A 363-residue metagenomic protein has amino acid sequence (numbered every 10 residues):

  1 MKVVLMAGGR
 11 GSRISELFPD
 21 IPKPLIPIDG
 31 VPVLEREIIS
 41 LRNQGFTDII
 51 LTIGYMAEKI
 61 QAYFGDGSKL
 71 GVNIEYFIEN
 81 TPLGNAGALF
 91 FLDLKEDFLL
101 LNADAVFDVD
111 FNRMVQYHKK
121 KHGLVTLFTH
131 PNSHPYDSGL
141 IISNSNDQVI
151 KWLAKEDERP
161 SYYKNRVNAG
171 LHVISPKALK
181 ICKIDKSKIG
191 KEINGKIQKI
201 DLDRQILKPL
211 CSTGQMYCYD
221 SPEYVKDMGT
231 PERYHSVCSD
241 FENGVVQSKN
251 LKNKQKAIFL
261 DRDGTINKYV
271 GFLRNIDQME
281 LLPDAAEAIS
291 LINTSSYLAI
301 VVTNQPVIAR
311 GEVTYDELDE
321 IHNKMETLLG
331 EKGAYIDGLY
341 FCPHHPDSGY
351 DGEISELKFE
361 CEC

Functional and structural regions predicted by a protein language model:
M1-E58, D277-Q278, P283: N-terminal glycine-rich phosphate-binding loop and ensuing alpha1 helix
M6, L101, L260: Catalytic metal- and UDP-sugar-binding loop of GT-A-like glycosyltransferases, i.e., residues flanking the conserved
R10, A103-A105, Q305: Active-site metal-binding loops of divalent metal-dependent hydrolases
G45, H122, G214, T294-S296: Glycine-centered short loops/turns at secondary-structure junctions
Q61-A62, D66-S145, V173, C182-K183: Conserved beta-loop-beta/alpha segment of the NTase-like Rossmann-fold superfamily that binds/positions NTPs
L70-I74, G214, A334-D337: A short helix-to-beta-strand connector/capping loop
F98-L99, V106, N112-K119, N132-S133 (+1 more regions): Catalytic-core segments of class I nucleotidyltransferases/pyrophosphorylases that form NMP-activated intermediates
L251-C363: HAD-like aspartate-dependent phosphatase fold
